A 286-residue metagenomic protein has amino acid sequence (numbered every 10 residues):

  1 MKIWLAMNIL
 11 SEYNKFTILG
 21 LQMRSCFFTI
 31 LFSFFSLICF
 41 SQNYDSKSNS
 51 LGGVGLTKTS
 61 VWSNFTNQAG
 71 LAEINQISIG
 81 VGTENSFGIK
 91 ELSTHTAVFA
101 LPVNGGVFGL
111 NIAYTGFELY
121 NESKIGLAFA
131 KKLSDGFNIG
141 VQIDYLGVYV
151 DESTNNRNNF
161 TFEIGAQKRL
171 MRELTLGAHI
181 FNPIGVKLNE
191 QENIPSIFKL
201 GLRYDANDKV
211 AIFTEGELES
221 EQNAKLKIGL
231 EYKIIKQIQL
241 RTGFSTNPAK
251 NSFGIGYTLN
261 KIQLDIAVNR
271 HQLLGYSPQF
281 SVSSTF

Functional and structural regions predicted by a protein language model:
N8, Y13-N14: Intrinsic-disorder-associated, low-complexity terminal segments enriched in Asp/Asn/His/Tyr and depleted of Lys/Arg
L10, L19-L21: Short hydrophobic targeting helices and cationic amphipathic motifs that mediate membrane/organellar targeting
T29-S36: Bacterial N-terminal signal peptides
Q42-F286: Subset of outer-membrane beta-barrel
